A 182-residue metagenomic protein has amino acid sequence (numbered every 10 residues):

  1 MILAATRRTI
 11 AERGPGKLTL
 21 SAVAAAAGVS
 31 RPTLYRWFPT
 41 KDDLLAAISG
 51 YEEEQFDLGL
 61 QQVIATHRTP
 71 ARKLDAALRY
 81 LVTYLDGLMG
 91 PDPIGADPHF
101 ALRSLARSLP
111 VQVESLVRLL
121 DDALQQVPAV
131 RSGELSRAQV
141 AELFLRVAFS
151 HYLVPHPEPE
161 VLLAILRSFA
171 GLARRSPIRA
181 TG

Functional and structural regions predicted by a protein language model:
M1-R8, E12, A26, D43-A65 (+3 more regions): Alpha-helical structural segments
P15-A22: Ser/Thr-centered, proline-biased regulatory motifs and S/T-rich low-complexity segments located at helix/coil boundaries
A22-A26, L34: Append "Primarily bacterial transcriptional regulators
Y35-P39: Base-recognition residues in the alpha-helical recognition helix of bacterial helix-turn-helix
E54-D57, L102-E142: Amphipathic alpha-helical packing segments from all-alpha helical-bundle domains
A71-A96, A106, P110-V111, H156: Helical hydrophobic small-molecule/effector-binding pocket
P110, V127-A170, I178-G182: Hydrophobic/aromatic-rich alpha-helical bundle segments in the mid-to-C-terminal region
